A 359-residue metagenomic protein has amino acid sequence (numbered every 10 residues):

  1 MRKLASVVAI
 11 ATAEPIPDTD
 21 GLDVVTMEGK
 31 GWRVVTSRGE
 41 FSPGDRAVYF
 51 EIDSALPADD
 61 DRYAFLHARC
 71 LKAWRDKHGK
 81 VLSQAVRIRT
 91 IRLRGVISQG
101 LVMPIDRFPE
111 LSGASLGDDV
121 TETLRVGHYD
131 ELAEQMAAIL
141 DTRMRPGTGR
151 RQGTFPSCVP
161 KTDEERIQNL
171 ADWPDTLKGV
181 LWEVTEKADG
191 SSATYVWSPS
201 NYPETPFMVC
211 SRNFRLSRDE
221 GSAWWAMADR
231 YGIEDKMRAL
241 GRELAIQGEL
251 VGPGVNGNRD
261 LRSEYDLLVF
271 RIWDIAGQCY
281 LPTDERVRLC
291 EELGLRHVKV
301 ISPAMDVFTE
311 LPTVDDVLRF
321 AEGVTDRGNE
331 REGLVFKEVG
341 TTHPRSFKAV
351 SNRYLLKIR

Functional and structural regions predicted by a protein language model:
M1-R359: Core nucleotide-handling region used for phosphoryl-transfer chemistry
